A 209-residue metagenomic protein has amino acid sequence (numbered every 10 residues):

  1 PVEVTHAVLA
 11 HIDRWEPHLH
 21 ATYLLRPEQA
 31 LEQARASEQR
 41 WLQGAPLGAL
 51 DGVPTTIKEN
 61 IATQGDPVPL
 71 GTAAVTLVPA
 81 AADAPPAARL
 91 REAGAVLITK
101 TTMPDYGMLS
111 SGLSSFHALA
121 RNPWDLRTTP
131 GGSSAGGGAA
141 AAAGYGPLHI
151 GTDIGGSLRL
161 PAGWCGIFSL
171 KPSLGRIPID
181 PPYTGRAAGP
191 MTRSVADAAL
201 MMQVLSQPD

Functional and structural regions predicted by a protein language model:
P1-I154: Gly/Ser-rich catalytic/binding loops embedded in alpha/beta enzyme cores
L113, H117, G138-D209: Fold-level recognition of mixed alpha/beta catalytic cores in primary-metabolism enzymes, strongest
